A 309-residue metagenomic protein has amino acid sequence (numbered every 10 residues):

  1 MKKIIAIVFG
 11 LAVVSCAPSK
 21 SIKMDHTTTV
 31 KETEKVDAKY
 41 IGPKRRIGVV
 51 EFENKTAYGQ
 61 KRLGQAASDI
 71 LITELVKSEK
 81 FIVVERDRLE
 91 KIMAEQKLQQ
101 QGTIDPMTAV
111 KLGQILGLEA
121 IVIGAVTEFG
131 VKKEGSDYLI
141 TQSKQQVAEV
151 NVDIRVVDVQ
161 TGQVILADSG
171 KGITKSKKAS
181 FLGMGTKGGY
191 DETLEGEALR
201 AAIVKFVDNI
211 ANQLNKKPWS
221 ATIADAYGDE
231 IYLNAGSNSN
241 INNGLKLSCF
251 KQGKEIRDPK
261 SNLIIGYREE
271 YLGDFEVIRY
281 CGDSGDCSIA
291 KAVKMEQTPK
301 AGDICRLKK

Functional and structural regions predicted by a protein language model:
I4-V13: Sec-dependent N-terminal signal peptides
C16-Q101, Q163-I173, L182-G189, A211 (+4 more regions): A structural "domain/chain start" motif
V83-Q145, I256, I265-Y271, S284: Short, solvent-exposed, polar/charged sequence segments at loop or secondary-structure edges
A120-S180, C281: Amphipathic beta-strand/beta-sheet edge segments enriched in Tyr/Trp
I154-V156, A221, L247: Generic short beta-strand
L194-K217: Short, structured interface segments
S248-K309: Beta-strand/loop-dominated core regions that host nucleotide or nucleotide-derived cofactor-binding catalytic loops
